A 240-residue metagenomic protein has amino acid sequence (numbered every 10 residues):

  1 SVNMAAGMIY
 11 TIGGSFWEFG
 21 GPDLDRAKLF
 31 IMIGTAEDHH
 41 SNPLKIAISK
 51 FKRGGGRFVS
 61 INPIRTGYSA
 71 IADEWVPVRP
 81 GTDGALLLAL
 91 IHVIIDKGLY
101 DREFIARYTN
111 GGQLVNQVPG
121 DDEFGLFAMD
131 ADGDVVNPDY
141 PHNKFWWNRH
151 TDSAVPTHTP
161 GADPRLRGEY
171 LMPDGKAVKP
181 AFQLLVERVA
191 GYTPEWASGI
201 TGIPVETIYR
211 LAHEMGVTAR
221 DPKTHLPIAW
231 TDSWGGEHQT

Functional and structural regions predicted by a protein language model:
S1-R26: Anionic-ligand anchoring segments at beta-strand to alpha-helix junctions in alpha/beta enzyme folds, i.e., glycine
G20-K28, E187-R188, L211-A229, T240: Glycine-rich phosphate/diphosphate-binding loops that line cofactor/substrate pockets in enzymes
A27-D38: Short acidic, glycine-rich surface-loop motifs adjacent to enzyme active sites
E37-I48: Glycine/threonine-rich flexible loop motifs
K50-R57: A short helix->loop->beta-strand "cap" motif at the edges of active sites that frequently abuts
I61-G67: Short, polar loop motifs at secondary-structure junctions
S69-P222: Long, well-ordered, tryptophan-enriched scaffold segments
